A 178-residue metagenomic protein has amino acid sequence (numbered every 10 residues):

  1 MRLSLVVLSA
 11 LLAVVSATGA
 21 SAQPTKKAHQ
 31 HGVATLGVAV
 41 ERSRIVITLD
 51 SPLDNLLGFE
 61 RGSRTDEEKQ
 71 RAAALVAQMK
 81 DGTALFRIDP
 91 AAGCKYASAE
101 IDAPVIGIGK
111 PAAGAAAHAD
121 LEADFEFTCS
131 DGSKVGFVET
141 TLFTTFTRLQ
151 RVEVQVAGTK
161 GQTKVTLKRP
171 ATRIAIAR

Functional and structural regions predicted by a protein language model:
M1-S4: Positively charged n-region of N-terminal signal peptides that target proteins for export
V6-S16: Bacterial N-terminal signal peptides
T18-A22: Sec/Tat signal peptide C-region and signal peptidase I cleavage site
P24-R178: N-terminal soluble domains immediately following signal/targeting peptides that reside in extracytoplasmic
